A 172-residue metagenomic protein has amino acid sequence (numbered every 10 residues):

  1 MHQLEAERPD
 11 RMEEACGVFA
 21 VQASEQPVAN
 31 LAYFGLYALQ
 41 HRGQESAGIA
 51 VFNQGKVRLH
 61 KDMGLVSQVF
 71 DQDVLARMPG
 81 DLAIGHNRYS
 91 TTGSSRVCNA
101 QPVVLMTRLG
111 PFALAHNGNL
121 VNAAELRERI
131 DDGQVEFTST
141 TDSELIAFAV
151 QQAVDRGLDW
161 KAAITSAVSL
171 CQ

Functional and structural regions predicted by a protein language model:
M1-Q172: Conserved short alpha-helical segments that host acidic/polar catalytic motifs at enzyme active sites
